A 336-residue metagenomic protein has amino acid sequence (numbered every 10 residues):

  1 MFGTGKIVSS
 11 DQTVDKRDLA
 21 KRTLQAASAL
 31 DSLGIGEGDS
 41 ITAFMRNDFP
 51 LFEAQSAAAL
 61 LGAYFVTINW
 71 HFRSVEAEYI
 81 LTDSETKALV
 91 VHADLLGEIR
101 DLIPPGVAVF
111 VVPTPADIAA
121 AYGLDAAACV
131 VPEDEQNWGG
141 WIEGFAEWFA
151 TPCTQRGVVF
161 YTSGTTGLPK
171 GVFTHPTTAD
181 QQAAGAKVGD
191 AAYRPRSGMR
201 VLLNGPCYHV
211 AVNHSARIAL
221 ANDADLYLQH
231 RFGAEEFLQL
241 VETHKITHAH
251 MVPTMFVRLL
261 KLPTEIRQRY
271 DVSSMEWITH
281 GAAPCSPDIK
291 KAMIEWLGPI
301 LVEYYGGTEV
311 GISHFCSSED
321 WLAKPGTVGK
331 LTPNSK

Functional and structural regions predicted by a protein language model:
T4-D48, F52-S56, R73-E78: Conserved AMP-binding/adenylate-forming core of the ANL superfamily
D15-R17, G157-A183: Conserved AMP-binding A3 loop
L19, T23, L30, I41 (+7 more regions): Adenylate-forming
S40, R46-V66, W70-S74, D83-A88 (+4 more regions): A short helix-loop-beta submotif of the ANL/AMP-binding
I41, A58, L89, T162-T165 (+7 more regions): Conserved S/T- and glycine-rich ATP-binding loop of Class I adenylate-forming
G97-G157, D180-A184, P263-E265: ANL superfamily adenylate-forming
F160, A221, T247-H250, T264-K324 (+1 more regions): Gly/Ser/Thr-rich phosphate-binding loop
D180-R200, N204, Y208-H248, L262: Conserved AMP-binding/adenylation subdomain of ANL enzymes
